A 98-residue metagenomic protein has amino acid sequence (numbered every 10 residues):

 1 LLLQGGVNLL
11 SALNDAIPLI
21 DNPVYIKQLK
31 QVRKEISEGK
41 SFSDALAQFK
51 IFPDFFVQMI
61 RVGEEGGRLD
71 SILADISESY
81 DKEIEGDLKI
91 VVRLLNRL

Functional and structural regions predicted by a protein language model:
L1-L94: Glycine- and small-hydrophobic-enriched helix-loop-helix hairpins
